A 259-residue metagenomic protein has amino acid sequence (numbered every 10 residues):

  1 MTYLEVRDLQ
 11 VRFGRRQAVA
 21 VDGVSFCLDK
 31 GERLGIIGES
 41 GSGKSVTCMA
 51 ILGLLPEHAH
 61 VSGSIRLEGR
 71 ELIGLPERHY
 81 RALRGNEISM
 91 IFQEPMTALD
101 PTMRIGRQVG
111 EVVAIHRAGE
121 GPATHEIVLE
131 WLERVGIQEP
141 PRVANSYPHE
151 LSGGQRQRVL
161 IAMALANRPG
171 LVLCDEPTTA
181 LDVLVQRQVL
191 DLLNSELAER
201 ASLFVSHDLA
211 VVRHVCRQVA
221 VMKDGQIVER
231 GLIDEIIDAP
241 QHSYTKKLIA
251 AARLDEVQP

Functional and structural regions predicted by a protein language model:
P56, L72-S89, R107, I115 (+1 more regions): ABC ATPase NBD coupling module
H60-E71: Conserved ABC transporter NBD signature motif
S146-L151, Q155: Conserved ABC ATPase signature
A166-G170, E199: A short, proline-enriched helix->beta-strand linker immediately N-terminal to the Walker B motif in ABC-type P-loop
R187-E199: Helical segment within the ABC ATPase nucleotide-binding domain
V212-H214: A short, surface-exposed alpha-helical micro-motif characterized by mixed small hydrophobic and charged/polar residues
